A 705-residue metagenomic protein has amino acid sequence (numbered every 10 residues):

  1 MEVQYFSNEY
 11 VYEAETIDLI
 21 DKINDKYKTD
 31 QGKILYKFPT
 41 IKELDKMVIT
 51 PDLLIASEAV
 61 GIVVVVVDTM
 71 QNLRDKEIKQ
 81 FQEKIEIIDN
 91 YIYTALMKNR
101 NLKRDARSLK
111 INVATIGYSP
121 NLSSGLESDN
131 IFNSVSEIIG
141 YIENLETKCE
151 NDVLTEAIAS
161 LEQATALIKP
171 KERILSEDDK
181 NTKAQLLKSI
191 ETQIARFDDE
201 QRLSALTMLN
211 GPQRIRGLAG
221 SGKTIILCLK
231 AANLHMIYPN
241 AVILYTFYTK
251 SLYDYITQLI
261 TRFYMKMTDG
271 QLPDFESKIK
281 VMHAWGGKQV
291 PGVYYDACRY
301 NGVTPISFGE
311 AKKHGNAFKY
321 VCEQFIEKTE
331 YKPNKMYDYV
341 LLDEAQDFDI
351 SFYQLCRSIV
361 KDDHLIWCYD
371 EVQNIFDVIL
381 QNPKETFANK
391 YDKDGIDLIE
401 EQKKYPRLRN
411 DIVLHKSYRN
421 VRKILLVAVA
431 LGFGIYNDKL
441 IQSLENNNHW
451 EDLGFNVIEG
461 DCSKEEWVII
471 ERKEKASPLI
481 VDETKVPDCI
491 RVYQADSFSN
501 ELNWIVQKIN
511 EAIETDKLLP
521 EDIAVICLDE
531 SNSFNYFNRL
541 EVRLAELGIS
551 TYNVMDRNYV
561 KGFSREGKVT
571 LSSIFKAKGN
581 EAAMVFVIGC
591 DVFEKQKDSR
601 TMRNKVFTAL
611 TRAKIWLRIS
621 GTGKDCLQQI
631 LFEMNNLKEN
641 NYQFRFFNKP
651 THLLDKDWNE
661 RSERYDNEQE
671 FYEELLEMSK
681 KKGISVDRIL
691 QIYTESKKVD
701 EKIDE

Functional and structural regions predicted by a protein language model:
M1-L175: Accessory nucleic-acid engagement/destabilization modules that flank
L19, I23, Q201-S204, A231 (+3 more regions): Generic hydrophobic alpha-helical segments
I34-S57, I62-V67, C149-Q289, T611: P-loop NTPase Walker
L44, L73-E83, G292-G315, V378-Y391 (+2 more regions): Short, flexible/disordered intra-domain loops and linkers
S57-M97, S108-K110, S123-E137, I260-K332 (+3 more regions): Conserved P-loop NTPase-based nucleic-acid remodeling module centered on helicase motor cores
L102-A106, Y331, E514-L518: Surface-exposed acidic, glycine-flexible loop patches that form ligand/cofactor-binding and adhesion interfaces
N181-T207, P212-R216, V281-A284, Q289 (+4 more regions): Conserved helicase NTPase motor core
R216-L244, Y248-L272, W285-K288, Y339 (+3 more regions): Conserved helicase motor core of SF1/SF2 NTP-dependent helicases
